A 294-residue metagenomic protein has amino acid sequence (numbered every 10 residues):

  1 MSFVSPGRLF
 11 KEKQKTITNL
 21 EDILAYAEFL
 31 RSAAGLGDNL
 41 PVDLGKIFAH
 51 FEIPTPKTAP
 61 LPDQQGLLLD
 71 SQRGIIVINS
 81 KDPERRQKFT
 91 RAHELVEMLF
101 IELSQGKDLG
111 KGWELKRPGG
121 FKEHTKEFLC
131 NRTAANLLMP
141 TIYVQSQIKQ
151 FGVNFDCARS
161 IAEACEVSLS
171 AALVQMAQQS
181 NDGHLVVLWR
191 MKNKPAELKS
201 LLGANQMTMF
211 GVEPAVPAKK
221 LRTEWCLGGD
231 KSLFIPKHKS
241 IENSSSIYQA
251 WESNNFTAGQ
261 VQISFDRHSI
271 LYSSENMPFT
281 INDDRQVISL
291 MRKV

Functional and structural regions predicted by a protein language model:
M1-V294: Active-site hotspot residues in diverse enzymes, especially metal/ion-binding acidic/histidine motifs
